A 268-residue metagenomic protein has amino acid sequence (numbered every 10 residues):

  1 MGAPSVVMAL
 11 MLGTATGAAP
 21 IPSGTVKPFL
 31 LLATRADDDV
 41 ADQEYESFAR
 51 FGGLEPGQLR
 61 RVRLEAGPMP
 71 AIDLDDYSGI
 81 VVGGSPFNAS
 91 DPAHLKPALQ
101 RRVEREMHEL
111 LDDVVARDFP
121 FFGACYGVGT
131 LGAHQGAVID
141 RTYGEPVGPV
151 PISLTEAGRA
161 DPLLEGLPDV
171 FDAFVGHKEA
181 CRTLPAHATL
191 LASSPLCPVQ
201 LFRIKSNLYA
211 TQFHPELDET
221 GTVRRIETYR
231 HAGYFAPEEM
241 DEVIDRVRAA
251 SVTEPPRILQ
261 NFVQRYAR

Functional and structural regions predicted by a protein language model:
L10-G13, I21-T25, L31, F51 (+5 more regions): Amide-donor transfer/coupling interface in amidating biosynthetic enzymes
F29-Q43, F51: N-terminal beta1-alpha1 ligand-phosphate binding loop
T34, L64, Y126: Cofactor-binding loop segments of dinucleotide-utilizing enzymes, especially the Rossmann-like FAD- and NAD(P)+-binding
D39, A89-D91, G132: Glycine/Thr-rich phosphate-binding loops of Rossmann-like dinucleotide-binding domains
S47-G57: A short, Lys/Arg-enriched amphipathic alpha-helix followed by its capping loop at the start of a domain
G57-F122: Flexible gly/pro-rich beta->alpha loop and the following alpha-helix that scaffold active-site loops
G123, G127, G132: Gly/Ala-rich beta-loop-alpha elbow adjacent to hydrolase catalytic centers
G132-V147: Short, electropositive alpha-helical surface patch
